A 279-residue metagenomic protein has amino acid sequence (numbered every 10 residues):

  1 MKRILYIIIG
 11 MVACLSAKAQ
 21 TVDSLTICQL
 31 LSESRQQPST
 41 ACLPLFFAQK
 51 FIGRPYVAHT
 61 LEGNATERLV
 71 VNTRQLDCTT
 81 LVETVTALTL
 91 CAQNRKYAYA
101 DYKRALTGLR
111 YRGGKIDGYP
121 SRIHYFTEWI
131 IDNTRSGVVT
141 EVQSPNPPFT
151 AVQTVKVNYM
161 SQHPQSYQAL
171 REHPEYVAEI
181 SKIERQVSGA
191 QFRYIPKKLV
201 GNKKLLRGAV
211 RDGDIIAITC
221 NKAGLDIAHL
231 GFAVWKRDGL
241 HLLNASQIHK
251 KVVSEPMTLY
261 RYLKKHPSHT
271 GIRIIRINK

Functional and structural regions predicted by a protein language model:
M1-S24: Bacterial Sec-dependent N-terminal signal peptides
G10, S188-Q191, G208: Sequence termini and other peripheral, non-core segments
Q20-Q36: Short N-terminal segments immediately surrounding and downstream of signal-peptide cleavage
L31, T40-P55, L61: Sequence/structural signature of beta-propeller domains
S34, P38, R68-Q75, N221: Short, charged/polar micro-motifs that form catalytic or ligand-binding hotspots
Y56-R193, W235, G239, N244-Q247: Acidic/His-rich structured neighborhood in mature extracellular/periplasmic domains
Y194-L206, C220: Short alpha-helix capping/helix-loop boundary micro-motifs
R211-K279: C-terminal soluble interaction/assembly domains
